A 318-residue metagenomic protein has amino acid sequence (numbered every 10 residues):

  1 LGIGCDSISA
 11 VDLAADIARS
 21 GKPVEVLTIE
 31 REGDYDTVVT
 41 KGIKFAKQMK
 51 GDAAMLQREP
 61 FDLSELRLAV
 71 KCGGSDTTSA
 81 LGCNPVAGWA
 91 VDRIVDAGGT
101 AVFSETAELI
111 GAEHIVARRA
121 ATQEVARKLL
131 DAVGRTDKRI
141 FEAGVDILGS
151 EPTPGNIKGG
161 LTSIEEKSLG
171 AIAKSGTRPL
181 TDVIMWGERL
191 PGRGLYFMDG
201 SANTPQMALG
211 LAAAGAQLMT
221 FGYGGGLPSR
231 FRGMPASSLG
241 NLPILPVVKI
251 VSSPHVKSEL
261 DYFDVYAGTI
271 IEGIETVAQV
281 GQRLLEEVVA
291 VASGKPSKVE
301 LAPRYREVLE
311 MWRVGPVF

Functional and structural regions predicted by a protein language model:
L1-L218, G222-F318: Metallocofactor- and cofactor-centric catalytic cores in central/energy metabolism, strongly enriched
